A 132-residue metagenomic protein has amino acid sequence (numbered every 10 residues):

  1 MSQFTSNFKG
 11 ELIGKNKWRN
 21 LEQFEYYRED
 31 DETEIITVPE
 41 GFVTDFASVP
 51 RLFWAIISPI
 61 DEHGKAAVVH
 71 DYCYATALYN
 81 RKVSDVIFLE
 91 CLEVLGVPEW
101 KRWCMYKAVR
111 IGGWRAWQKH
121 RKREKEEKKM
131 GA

Functional and structural regions predicted by a protein language model:
M1-A132: Extended terminal accessory/targeting regions
